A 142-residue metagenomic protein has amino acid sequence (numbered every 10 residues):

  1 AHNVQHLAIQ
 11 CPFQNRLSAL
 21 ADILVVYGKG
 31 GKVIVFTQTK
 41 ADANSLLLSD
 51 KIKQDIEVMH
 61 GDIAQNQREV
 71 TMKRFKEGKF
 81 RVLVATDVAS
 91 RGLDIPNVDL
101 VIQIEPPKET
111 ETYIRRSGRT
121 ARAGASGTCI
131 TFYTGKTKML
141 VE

Functional and structural regions predicted by a protein language model:
A1-E142: Conserved helicase RecA-like core
